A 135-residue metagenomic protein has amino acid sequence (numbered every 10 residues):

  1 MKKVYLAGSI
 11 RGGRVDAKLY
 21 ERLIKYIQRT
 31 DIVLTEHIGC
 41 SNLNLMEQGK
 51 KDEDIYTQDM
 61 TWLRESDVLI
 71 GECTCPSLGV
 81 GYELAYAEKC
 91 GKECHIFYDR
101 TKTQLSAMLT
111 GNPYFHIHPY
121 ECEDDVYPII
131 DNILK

Functional and structural regions predicted by a protein language model:
M1-K135: Conserved catalytic or regulatory cores that recognize and/or transform ribose-phosphate-containing ligands
